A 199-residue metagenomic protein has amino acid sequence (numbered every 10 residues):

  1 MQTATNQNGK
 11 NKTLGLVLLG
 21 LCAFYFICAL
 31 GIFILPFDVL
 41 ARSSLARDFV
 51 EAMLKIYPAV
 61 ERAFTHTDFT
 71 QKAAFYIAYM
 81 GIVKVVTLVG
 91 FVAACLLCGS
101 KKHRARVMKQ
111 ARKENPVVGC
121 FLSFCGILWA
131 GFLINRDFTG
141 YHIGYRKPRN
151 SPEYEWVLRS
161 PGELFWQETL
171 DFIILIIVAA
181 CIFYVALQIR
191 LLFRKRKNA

Functional and structural regions predicted by a protein language model:
M1-D38, F49-Q71, L191-A199: N-terminal juxtamembrane cytosolic/stromal segments of multi-pass membrane proteins
T3-T5, A94-Y145, A199: Hydrophobic alpha-helical transmembrane segments of integral membrane proteins
N8-L18, A74-Y79, A111-G126, P161-I173: Loop-to-transmembrane boundary segments
G9-Y25, A74-R104, F172-R196: Transmembrane alpha-helical segments in integral membrane proteins
L19-L45, P116-F138: Hydrophobic alpha-helical membrane-insertion segments
I32-M80, R146-Q167: Long, glycine/tryptophan/cysteine-rich extracytoplasmic
L54-C120: Surface-exposed acidic loop/strand-edge motifs in secreted or periplasmic proteins that form small linear binding
G140-A199: Terminal transmembrane helical module of multi-pass membrane proteins
